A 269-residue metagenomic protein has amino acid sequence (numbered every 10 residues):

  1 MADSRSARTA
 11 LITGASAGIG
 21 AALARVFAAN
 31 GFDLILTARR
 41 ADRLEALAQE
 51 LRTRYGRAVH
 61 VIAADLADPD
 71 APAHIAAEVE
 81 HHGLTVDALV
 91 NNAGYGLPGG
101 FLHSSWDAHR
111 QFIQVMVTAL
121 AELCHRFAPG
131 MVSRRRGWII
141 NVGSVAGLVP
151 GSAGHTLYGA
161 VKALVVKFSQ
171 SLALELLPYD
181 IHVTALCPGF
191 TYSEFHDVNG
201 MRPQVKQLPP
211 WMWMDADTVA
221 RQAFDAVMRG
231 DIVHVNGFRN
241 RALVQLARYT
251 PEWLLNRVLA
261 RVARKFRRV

Functional and structural regions predicted by a protein language model:
S16-A17: Conserved glycine-rich cofactor-binding loop
N30-L47: Conserved glycine-rich Rossmann-like NAD(P)H-binding loop of the short-chain dehydrogenase/reductase
N92-L97: Conserved NAD(P)H cofactor-binding loop of Rossmann-fold oxidoreductase domains
G100-I113: Substrate-binding pocket helix/loop in short-chain dehydrogenase/reductase
C124, A160-V161: Active-site helix of classical SDR
S144: Residue(s) in the substrate-gating loop at a strand-loop-helix junction that position the organic substrate next
P178-R239: SDR active-site lid
